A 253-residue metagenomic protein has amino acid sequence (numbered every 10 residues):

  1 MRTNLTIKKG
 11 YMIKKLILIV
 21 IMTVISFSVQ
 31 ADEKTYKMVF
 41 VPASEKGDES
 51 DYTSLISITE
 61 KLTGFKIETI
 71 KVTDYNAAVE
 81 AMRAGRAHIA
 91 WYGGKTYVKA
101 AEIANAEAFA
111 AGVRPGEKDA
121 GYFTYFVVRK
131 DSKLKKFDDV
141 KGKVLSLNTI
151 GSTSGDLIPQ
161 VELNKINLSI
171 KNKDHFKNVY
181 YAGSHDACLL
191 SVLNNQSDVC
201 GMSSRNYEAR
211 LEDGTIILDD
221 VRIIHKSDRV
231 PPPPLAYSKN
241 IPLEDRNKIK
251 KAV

Functional and structural regions predicted by a protein language model:
M1-I13: N-terminal secretory signal peptides that target proteins for export/translocation
I13-I19: Sec-dependent signal peptide recognition, specifically the positively charged N-region followed immediately by
M22-Q30: Hydrophobic h-region of N-terminal signal peptides that target proteins for export in Gram-negative bacteria
E33-E60, V72, K95, D119-L189 (+1 more regions): Bilobed "Venus flytrap"/periplasmic-binding protein-like clamshell domains and structurally analogous long
Y36-V41, A110, P115-Y125, D213-V253: Periplasmic-binding protein-like
S54-G93: N-terminal, post-signal-peptide region of Sec/Tat-exported proteins
N76-A90, I103, G121-Y122, D138 (+1 more regions): Short helices/loops that flank or line small-molecule/ion binding pockets
W91-A104, P159-K165, S191-N194, D198-D219: A ligand-binding cleft/hinge motif common to bilobed small-molecule-binding domains
